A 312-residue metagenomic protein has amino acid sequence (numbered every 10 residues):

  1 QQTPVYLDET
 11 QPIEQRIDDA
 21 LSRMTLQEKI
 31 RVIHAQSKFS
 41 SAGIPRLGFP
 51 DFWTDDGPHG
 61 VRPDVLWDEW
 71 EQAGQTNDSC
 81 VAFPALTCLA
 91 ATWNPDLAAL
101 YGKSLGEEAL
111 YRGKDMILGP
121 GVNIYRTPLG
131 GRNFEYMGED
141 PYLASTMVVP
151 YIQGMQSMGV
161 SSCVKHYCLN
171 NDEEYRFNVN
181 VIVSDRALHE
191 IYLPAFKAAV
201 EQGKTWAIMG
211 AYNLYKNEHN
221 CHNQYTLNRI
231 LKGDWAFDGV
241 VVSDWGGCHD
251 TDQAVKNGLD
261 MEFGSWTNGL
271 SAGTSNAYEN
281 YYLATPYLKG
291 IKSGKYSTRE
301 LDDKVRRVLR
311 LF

Functional and structural regions predicted by a protein language model:
Q1-F312: Glycoside hydrolase catalytic-domain context in secreted enzymes
